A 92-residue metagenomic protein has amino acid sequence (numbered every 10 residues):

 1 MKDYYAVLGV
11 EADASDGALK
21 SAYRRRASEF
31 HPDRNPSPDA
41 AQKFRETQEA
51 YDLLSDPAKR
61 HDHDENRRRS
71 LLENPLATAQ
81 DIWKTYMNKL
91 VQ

Functional and structural regions predicted by a protein language model:
M1-Q92: C-terminal accessory/regulatory regions appended to core domains
